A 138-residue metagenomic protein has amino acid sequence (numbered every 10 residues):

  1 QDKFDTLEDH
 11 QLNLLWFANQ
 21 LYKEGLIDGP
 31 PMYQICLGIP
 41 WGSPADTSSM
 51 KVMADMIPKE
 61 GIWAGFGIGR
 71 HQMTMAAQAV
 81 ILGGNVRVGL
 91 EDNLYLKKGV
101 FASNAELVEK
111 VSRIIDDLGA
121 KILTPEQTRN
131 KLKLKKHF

Functional and structural regions predicted by a protein language model:
Q1-G89, F101, E106: Catalytic alpha/beta core domains of metabolic enzymes, predominantly
W16, D28, E91, L123 (+1 more regions): Generic, ordered loop/turn and secondary-structure boundary motif
V80-G84, L90, V111-I115, G119: Short leucine-rich amphipathic alpha-helical surface patches
G89-L96: Shared catalytic-loop signature of beta/alpha-barrel
K97-A120: C-terminal helical cap(s) of enzyme catalytic domains, especially alpha/beta-barrels
R113-F138: Mid-to-C-terminal alpha-helical segments outside catalytic/metal-binding sites
